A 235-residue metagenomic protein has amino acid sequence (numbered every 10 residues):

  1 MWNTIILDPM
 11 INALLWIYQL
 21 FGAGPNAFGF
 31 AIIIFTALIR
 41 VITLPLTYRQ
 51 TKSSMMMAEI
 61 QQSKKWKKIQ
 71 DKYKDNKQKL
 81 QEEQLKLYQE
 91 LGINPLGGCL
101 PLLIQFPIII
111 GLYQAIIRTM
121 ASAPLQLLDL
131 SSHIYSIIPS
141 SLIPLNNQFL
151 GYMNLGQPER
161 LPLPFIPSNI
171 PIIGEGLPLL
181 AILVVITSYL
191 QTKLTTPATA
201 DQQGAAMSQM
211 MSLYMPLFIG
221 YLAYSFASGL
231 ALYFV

Functional and structural regions predicted by a protein language model:
M1-V235: Helix-loop-helix
